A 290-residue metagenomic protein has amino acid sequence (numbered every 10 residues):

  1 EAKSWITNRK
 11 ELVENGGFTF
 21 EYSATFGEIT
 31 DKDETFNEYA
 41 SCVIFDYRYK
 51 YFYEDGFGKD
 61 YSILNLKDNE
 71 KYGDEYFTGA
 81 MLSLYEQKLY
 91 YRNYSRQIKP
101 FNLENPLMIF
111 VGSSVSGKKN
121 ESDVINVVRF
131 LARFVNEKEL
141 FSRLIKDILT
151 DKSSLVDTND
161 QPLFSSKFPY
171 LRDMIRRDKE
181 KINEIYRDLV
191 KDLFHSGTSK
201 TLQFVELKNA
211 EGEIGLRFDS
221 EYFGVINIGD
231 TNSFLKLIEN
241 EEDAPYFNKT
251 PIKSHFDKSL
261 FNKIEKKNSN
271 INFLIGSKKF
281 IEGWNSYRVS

Functional and structural regions predicted by a protein language model:
E1, N93-L274: Conserved C-terminal RecA-like helicase domain
E1-K99, P106-M108, N262, S277-S290: Signature of the SF2 helicase/ATPase Hel1-core->accessory helical subdomain module
